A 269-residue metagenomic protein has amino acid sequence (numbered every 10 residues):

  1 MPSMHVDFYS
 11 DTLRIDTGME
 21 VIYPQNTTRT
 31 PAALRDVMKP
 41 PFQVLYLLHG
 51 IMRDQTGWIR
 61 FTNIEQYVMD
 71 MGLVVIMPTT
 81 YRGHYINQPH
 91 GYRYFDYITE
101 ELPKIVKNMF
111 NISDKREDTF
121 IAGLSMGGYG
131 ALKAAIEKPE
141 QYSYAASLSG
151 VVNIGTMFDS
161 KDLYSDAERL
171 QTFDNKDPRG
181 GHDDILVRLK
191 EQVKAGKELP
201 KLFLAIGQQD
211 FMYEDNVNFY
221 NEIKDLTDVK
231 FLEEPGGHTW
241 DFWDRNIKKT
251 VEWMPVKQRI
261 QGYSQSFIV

Functional and structural regions predicted by a protein language model:
M1-V269: Non-catalytic cap/lid and distal C-terminal segments of serine-dependent acyl enzymes
